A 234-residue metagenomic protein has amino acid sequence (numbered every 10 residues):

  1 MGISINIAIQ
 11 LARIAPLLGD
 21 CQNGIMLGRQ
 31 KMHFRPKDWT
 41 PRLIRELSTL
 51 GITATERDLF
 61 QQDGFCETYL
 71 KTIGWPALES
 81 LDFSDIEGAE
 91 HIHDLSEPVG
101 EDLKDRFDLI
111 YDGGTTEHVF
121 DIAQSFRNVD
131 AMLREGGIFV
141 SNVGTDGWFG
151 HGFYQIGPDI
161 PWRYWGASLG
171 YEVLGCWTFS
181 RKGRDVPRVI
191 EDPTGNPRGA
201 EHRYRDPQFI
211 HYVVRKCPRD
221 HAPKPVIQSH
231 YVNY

Functional and structural regions predicted by a protein language model:
M1, T72, Y204-P207: A short catalytic or substrate-binding loop motif that flags glycine-/basic-rich loops and adjacent residues that bind
M1-Q22, K31-H33, K37-P41: Class I SAM-dependent methyltransferase Rossmann-like catalytic core, especially the SAM/SAH-binding loop
A12-A15, C66-L70, P161-W165: Short amphipathic alpha-helical segments and helix-helix/interface helices
I25-L27, Q61-G147: Conserved SAM-binding loop
K31, D85-E87, E97, T178-G183: Residue-level detector of flexible, active-site-proximal loop/helix-junction positions within diverse enzyme catalytic
M32-L81: Aromatic- and Gly/Pro-rich amphipathic surface segment
P36-W39, E90-H91, G150-F153: A short acidic (Asp/Glu
F60, F120-Y234: S-adenosyl-L-methionine-dependent methyltransferase catalytic module, highlighting the catalytic core
